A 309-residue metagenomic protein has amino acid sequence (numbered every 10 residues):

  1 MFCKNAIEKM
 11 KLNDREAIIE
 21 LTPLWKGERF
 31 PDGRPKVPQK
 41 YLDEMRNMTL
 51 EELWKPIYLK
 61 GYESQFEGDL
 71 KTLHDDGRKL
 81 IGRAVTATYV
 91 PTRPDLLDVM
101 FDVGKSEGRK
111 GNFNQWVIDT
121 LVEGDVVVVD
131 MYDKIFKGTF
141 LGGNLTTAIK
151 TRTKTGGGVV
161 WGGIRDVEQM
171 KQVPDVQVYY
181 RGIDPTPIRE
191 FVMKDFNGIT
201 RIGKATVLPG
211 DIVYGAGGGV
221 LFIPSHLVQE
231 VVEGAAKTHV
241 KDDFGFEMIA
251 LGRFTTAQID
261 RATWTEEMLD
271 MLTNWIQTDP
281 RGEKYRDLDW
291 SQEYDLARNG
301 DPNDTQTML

Functional and structural regions predicted by a protein language model:
M1-I19, N299-L309: Basic/polar N-terminal segments that are highly enriched at the extreme N-terminus, encompassing both cleavable
K9-R29, K40-L42: Short acidic, Pro/Gly- and aromatic-enriched capping/linker segments at domain boundaries
G33, I149, D211-V213: Buried hydrophobic positions in well-ordered alpha/beta secondary-structure cores of metabolic enzymes
R34, G218-V220: Structural motif
K36-V37, V207: Short, isolated positions in well-ordered beta-strands
D43-P209, F222-M271, I276-L309: Feature captures the catalytic cores and cofactor-binding loops of soluble hydro-lyases/lyases that act on carboxylate
D195, G215-A216: Short, solvent-exposed loop/turn segments at the edges of secondary structure
